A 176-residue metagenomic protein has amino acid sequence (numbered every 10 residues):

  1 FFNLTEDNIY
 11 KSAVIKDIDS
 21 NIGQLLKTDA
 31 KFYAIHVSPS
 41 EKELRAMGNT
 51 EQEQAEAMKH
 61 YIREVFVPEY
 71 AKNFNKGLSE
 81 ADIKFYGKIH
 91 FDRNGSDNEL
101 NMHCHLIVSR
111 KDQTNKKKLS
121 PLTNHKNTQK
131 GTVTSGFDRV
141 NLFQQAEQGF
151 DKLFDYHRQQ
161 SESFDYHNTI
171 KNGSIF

Functional and structural regions predicted by a protein language model:
F1-F176: N-terminal nicking endonuclease/strand-transfer module with a His-rich metal-binding environment and a catalytic Tyr
